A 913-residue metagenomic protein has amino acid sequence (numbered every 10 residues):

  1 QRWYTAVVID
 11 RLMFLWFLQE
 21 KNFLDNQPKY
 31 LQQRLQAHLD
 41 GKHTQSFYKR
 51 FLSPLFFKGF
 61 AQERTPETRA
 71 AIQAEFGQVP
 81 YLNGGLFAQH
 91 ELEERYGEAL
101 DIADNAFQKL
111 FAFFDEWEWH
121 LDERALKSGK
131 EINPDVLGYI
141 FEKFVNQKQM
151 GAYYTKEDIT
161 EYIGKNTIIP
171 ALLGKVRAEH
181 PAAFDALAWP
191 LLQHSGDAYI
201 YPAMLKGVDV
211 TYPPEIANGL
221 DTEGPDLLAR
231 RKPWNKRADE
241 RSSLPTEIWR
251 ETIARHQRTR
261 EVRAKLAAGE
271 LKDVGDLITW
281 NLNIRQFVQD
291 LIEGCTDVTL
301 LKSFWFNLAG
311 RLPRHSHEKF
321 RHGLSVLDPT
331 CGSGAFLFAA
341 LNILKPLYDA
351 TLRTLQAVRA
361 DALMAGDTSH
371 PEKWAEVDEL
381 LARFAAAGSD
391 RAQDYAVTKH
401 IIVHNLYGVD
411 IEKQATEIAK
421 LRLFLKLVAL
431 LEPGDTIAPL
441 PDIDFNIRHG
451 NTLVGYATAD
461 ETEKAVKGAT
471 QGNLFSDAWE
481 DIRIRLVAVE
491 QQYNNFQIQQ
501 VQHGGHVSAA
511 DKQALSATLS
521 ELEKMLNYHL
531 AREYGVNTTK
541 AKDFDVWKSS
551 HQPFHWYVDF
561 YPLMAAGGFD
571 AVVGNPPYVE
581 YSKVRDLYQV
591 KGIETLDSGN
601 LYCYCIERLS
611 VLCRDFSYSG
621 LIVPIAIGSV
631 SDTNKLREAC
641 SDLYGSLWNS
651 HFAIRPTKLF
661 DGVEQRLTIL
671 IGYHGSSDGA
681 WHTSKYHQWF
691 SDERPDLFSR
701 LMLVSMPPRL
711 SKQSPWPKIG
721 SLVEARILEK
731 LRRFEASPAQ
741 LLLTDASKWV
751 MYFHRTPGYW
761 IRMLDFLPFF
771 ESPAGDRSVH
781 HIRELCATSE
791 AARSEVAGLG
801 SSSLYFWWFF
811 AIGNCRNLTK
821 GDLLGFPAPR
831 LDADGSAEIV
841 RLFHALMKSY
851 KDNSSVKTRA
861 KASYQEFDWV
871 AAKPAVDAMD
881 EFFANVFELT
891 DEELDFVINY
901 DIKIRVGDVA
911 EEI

Functional and structural regions predicted by a protein language model:
Q1, H120-K127, E142-K156, A186 (+9 more regions): Glycine- and acidic
Q1-F87, E91, T155, F338 (+6 more regions): Signature of N6-adenine DNA methyltransferases within the class I
Q1-P346, A357, N405-A415, G450-L453 (+10 more regions): Preference for the N-terminal adenyl/adenosyl cofactor-binding alpha/beta module
D10-Q19, S53-K58, E142-K143, L421-V428 (+4 more regions): Short, hydrophobic/amphipathic alpha-helical patches that form generic packing surfaces within helical domains
H194-G196, A362-A392, A396-L406, D444-G450: Extended charged low-complexity segments that act as oligomerization/scaffolding linkers
C331, H529, F698-S705, R709-F753 (+1 more regions): Non-catalytic DNA-recognition/assembly elements of restriction-modification systems
I482-S508: Long, amphipathic alpha-helical stalk/connector segments used for oligomerization, subunit docking, or mechanical
R783-G825, D832-S849: Basic, amphipathic alpha-helical recognition segments used for DNA target recognition
